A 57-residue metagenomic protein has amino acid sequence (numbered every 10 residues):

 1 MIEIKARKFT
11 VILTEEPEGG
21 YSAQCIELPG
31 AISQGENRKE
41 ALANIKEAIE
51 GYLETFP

Functional and structural regions predicted by a protein language model:
M1-I12: Short N-terminal "domain-start" leader segments that mark the transition from disordered tails or signal peptides into
F9, A43-P57: A short N-terminal helical cap/helix-turn-helix that marks the beginning of AMP-binding/adenylate-forming
L13-I26: Short aromatic-glycine-(Arg/Gly/Cys) micro-motifs in beta-strand/loop hairpins
P17-E18, K39, T55-F56: Short linear interaction segments
Q24, L42-A43: Short, surface-exposed helix/turn micro-motifs that flank interaction/cofactor sites
P29-R38: A short, exposed loop/beta-hairpin motif centered on an aromatic-Gly-Thr core
